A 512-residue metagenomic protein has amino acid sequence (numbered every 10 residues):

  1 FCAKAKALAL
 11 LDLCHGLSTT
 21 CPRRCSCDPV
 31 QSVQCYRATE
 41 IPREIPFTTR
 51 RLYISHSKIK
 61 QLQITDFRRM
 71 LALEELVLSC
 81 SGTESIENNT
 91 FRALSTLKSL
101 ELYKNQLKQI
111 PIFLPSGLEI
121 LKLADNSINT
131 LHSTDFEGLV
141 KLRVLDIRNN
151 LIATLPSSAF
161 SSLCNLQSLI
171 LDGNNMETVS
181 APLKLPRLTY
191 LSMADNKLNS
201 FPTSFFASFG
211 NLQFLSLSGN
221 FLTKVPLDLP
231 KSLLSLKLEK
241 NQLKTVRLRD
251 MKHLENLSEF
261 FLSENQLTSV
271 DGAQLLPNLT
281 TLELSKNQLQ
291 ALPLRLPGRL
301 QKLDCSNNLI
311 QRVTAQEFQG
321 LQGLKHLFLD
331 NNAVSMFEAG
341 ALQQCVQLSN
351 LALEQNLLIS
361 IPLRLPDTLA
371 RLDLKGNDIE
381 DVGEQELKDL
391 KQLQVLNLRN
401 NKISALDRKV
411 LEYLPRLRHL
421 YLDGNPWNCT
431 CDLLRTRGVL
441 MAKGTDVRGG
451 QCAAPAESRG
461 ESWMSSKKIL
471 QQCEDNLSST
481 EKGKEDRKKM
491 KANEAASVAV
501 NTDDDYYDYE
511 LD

Functional and structural regions predicted by a protein language model:
C2-A5, A9-C21, S26-V33, H419-D512: Membrane-proximal C-terminal cap and juxtamembrane stalk of leucine-rich repeat ectodomains
S18, P22-R24, S32, T83 (+14 more regions): Disulfide-stabilized extracellular ectodomain repeats and their linkers
D28-G82: LRR N-terminal entry segment and analogous cap-like coil->beta motifs
S32, R51, Q61, A72-V77 (+28 more regions): Conserved LRR concave beta-strand detector
I41-I45, L62-T65, M70, I86-N89 (+20 more regions): Canonical leucine-rich repeat
F47, S57, R68-L71, R92-S95 (+19 more regions): Inter-repeat linker/turn residues at the boundaries of leucine-rich repeats
S57, S81, N105, N126 (+13 more regions): Consensus "Asn ladder" position of solenoid repeat domains
D367-D432: Ankyrin-repeat and related helical/solenoid repeat scaffolds used for protein-protein interactions
